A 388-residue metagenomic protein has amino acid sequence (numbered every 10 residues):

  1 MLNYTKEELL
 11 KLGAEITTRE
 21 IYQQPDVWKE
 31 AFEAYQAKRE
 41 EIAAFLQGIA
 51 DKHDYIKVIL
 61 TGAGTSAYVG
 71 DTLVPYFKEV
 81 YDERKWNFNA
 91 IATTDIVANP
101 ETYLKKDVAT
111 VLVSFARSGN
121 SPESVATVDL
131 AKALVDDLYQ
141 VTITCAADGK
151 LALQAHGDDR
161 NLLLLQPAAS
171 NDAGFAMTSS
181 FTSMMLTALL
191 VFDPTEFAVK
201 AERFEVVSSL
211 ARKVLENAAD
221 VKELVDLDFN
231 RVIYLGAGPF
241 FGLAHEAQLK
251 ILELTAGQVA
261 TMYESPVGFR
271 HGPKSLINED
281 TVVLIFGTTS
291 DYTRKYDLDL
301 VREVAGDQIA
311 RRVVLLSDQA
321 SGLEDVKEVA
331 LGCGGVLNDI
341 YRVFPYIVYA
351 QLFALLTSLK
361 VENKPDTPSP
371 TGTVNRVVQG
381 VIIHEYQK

Functional and structural regions predicted by a protein language model:
L2-T18, P25-D26, E30, H156-R160 (+2 more regions): Phosphate-moiety recognition in structured ligand-binding domains
E7, K11, A63, I96 (+7 more regions): Hydrophobic alpha-helical scaffolding
A14-T17, Q23, L60-Y76, A244-E246 (+3 more regions): Conserved phosphate/anionic-ligand binding catalytic regions in large, soluble enzymes, centered on
R19-E20, A31-Q47, H156-V282, E362-K388: Active-site phosphate/pyrophosphate-binding segments
E20, V27-E30, P75-Y76, L130: Residue-level detector of alpha-helical secondary structure
D26-E40, E83-A92: Short coil-to-helix leader/linker segments, especially the first N-terminal amphipathic alpha-helix with its helix
K52-H53, D107, L227, N278: Short, flexible coil/linker segments at domain boundaries that flank nucleotide/cofactor-interacting
H53-E205, F286-D325, V329-G332: Glycine-rich phosphate-binding loops that contact phosphosugars or nucleotide phosphates
